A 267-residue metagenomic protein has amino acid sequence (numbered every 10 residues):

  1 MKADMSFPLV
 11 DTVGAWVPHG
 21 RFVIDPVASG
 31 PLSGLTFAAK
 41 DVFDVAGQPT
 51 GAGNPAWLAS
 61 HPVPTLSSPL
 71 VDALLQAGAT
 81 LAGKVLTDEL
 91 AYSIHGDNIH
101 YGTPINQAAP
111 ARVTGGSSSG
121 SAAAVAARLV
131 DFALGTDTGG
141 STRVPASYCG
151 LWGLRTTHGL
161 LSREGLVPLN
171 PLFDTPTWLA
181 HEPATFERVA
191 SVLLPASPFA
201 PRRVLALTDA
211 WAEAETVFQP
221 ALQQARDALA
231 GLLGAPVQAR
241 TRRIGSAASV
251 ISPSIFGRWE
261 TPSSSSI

Functional and structural regions predicted by a protein language model:
K2-L32, P195-I267: Amidase signature
K2-V130: Gly/Ser-rich catalytic/binding loops embedded in alpha/beta enzyme cores
T50, S93-G96, R143-Y148, L166 (+1 more regions): Short acidic, glycine/serine/threonine-rich loops at helix termini
T65-P69, S119, A146-C149, H181-S191 (+4 more regions): Conserved active-site and cofactor/substrate-binding residues in soluble primary-metabolism enzymes
E89-A91, G140-T142, S246-A248: Short secondary-structure capping/turn micro-motifs that flank functional sites
G96-H100, Y148-G150, I255: Short low-complexity, flexible loop/linker segments enriched in glycine and/or proline with clustered acidic
N106-S118, G159-P168, S265-I267: Short, basic, helix/turn surface patches
V125-A126, D131-D209, E213: Fold-level recognition of mixed alpha/beta catalytic cores in primary-metabolism enzymes, strongest
